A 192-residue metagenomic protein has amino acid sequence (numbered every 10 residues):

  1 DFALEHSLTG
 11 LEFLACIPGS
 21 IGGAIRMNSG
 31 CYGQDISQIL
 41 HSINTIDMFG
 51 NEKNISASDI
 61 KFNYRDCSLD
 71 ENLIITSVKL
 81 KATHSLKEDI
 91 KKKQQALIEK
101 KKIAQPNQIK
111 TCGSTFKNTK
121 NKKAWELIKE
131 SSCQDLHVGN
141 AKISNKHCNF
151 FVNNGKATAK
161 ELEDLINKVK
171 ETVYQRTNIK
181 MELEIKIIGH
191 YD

Functional and structural regions predicted by a protein language model:
D1-I21: Anion-binding (especially nucleotide phosphate/pyrophosphate-binding) glycine-rich loop and adjoining beta-alpha core
F2-L8, M27-Q38: A glycine- and small-aliphatic-rich helix-loop capping segment at beta-alpha/alpha-beta transitions that lines
H6, I46-N167, E171-D192: Phosphate/pyrophosphate- and phosphate-bearing ligand-binding catalytic cores of soluble enzymes
A15, G22-G33, K53: Core subunits and conserved enzymes of cellular information-processing and envelope-translocation systems across
A15-A24, D89-L97: Short N-terminal helix-initiation segments at or just after the protein's N-terminus
H41-T45: Short polybasic amphipathic segments
